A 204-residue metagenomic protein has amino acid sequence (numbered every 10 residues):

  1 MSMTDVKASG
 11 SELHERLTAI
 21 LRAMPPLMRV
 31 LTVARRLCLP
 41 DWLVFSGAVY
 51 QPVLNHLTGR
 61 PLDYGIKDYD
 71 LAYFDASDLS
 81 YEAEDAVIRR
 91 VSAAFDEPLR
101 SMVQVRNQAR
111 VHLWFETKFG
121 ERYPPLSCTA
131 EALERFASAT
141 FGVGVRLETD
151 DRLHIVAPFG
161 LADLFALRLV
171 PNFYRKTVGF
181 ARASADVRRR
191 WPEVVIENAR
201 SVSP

Functional and structural regions predicted by a protein language model:
S2-P204: Catalytic cores of the polymerase beta-like nucleotidyltransferase superfamily and closely associated nucleotide
